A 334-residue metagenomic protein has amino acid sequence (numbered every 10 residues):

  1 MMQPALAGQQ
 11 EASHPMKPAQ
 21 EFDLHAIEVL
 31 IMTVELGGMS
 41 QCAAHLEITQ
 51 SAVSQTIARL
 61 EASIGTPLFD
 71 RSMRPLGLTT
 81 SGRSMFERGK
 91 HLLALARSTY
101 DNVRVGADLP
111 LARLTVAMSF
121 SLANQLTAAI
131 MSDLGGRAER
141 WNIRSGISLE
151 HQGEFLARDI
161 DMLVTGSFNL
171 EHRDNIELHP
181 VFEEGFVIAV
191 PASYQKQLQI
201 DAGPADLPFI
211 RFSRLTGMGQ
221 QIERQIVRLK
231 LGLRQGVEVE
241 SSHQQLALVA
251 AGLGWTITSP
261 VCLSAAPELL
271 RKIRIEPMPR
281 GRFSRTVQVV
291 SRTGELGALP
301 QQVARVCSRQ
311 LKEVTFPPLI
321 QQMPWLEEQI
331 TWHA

Functional and structural regions predicted by a protein language model:
M1-Q20, G136, P260-L269, R280-A334: C-terminal effector-binding regulatory domain of bacterial HTH transcription factors
I31-T49: Short helix-boundary/capping micro-motifs
E61-T80: A short LG(V/I)-centered, amphipathic sequence patch enriched for acidic residue(s) preceding the LG motif
S63-I64, M85-A107: Alpha-helical linker/hinge and terminal dimerization helices associated with HTH transcriptional regulators
L111-L170, V239: Central regulatory/effector-binding core of bacterial HTH transcription factors
S148-E150, D159, G166, L215-I275 (+1 more regions): Hydrophobic hinge/microswitch elements
N175-R214: Flexible hinge/capping segments at coil-to-helix
A189, K196, P208-L229, G297-V306 (+1 more regions): Secondary-structure junction motif
